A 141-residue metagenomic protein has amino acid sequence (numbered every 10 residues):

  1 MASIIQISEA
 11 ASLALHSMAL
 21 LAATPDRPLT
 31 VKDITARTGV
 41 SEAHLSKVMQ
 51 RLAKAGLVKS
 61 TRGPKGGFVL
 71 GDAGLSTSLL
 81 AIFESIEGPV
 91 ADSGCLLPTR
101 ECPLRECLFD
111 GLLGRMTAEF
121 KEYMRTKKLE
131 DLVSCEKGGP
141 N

Functional and structural regions predicted by a protein language model:
I5-V40, K59: N-terminal helix-turn-helix DNA-binding core of bacterial DNA-binding proteins
L21, V48-A53: Basic amphipathic alpha-helical segments that dock to polyanions
A36, A53-K54: Alpha-helical residues within the helix-turn-helix
A43: Key DNA-contact positions within bacterial/archaeal DNA-binding proteins
K54-L57, S85: Residue cluster at the C-terminal edge of the helix-turn-helix DNA-binding motif
G56-L70: Beta-hairpin "wing" of winged helix-turn-helix
G71-N141: Non-DNA-binding regulatory cores of transcription-related proteins, predominantly C-terminal effector-binding
